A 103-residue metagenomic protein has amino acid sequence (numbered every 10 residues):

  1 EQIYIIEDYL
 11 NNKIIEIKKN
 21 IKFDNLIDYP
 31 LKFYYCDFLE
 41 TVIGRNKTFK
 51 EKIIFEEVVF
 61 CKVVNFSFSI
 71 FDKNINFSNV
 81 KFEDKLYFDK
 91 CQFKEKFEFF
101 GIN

Functional and structural regions predicted by a protein language model:
E1-N103: N-terminal leader/targeting and pre-domain segments
